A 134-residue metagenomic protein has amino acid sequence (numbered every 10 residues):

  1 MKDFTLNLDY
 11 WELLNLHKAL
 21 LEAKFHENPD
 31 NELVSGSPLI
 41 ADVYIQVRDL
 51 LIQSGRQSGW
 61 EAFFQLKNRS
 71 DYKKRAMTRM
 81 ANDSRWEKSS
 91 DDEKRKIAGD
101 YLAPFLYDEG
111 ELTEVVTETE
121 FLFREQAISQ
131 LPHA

Functional and structural regions predicted by a protein language model:
M1-W11, K18-A134: Positively charged, low-complexity terminal tracts and the immediately adjacent first secondary-structure elements
